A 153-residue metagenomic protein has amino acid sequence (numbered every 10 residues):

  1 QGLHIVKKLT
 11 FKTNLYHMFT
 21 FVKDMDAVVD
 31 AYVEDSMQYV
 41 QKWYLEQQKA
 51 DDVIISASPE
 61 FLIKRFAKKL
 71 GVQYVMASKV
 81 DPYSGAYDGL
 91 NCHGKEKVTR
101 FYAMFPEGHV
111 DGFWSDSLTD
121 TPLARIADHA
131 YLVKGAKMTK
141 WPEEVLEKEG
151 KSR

Functional and structural regions predicted by a protein language model:
Q1-E46: A metal-dependent, Asp-based hydrolase signature
V28-R153: C-terminal cap/substrate-recognition subdomain and adjoining C-terminal extension of metal-dependent phosphatase-like
